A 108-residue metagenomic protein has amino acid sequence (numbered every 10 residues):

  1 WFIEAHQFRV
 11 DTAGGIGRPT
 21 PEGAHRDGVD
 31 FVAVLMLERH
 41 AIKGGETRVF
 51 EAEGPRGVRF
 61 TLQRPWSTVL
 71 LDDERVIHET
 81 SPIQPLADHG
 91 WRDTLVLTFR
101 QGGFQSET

Functional and structural regions predicted by a protein language model:
W1-L62: Catalytic core of non-heme Fe(II) oxygenases with the double-stranded beta-helix
G45-T108: Catalytic core of Fe(II)/2-oxoglutarate
